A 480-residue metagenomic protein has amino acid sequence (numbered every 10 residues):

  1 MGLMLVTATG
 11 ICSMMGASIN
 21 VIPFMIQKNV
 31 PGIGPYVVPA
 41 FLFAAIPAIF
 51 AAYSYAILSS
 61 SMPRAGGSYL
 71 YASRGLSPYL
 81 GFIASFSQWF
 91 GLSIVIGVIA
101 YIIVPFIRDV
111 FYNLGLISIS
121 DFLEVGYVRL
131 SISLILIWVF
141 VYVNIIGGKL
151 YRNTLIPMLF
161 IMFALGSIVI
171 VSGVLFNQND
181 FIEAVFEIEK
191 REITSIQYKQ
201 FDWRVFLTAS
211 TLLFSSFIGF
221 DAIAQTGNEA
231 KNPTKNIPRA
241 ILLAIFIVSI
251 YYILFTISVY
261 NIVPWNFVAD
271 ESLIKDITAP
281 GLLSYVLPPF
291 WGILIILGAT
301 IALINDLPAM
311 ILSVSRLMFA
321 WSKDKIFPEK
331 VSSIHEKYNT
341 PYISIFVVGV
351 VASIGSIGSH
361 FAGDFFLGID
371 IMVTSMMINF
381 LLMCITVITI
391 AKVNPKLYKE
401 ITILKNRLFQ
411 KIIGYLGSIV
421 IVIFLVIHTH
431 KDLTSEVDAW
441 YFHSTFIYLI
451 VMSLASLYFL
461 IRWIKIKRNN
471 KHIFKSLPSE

Functional and structural regions predicted by a protein language model:
M1-P35, A48-I49, Y53, R191 (+3 more regions): Membrane-interface "cap" regions at the ends of multi-pass membrane proteins
I22-E124, A244-I247, S444-S456: Extracellular loop-to-transmembrane helix junctions
V37-V38, G115-V128, P157-G292: Helix-loop-helix junctions that connect adjacent transmembrane segments in multi-pass membrane transporters
L70-A72, S77, D109-Y112, E189-I196 (+2 more regions): TM-loop-TM module centered on a large, flexible mid-protein loop between adjacent transmembrane helices in multi-pass
S73, A100-V128, L165, G227-P233 (+3 more regions): Helix-loop-helix connectors at the membrane interface of multi-pass transporters/channels
S87-P105, L212, F217, D221-E229 (+3 more regions): Membrane-helix boundary/coupling elements in multi-pass transport proteins
R129-I188, I241-F246, I369-L382, I412-G417 (+1 more regions): Membrane-interface loop-to-helix entry segments
V331-N339, F380-L433, W440-T445: C-terminal membrane-solvent junction of multi-pass transporters and transport-like membrane proteins
